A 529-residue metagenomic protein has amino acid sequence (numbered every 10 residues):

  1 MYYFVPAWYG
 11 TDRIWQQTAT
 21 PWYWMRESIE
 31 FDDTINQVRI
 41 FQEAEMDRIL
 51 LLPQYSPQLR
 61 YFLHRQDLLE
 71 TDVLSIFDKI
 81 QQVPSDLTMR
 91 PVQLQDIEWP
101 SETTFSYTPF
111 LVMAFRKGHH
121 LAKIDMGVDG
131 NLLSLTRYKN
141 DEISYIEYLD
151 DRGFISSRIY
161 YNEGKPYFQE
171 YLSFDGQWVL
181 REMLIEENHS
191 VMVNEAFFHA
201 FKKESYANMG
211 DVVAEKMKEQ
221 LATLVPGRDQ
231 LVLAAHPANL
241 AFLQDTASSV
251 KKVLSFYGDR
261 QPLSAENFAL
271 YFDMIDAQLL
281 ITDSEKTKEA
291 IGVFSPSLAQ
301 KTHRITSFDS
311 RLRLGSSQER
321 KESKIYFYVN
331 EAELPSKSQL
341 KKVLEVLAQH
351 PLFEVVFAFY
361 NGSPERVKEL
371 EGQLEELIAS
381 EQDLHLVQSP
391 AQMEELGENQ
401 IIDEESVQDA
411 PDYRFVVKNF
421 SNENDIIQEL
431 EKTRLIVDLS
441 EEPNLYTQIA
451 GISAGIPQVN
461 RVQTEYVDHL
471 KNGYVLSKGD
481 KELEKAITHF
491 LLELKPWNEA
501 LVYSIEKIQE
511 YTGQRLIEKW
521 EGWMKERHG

Functional and structural regions predicted by a protein language model:
K218-P226, Q261-L279: Membrane-proximal helix-turn-helix segments that form the acceptor-binding/catalytic region of lipid-linked
F272-Q300: A short, active-site helix/loop in glycosyltransferases that binds the activated sugar's phosphate group
S310-Q400: Conserved catalytic-core segment of nucleotide-activated headgroup transferases in glycan assembly
I426-P443: Acidic donor-binding loop of glycosyltransferase active sites
P457-N460: Short hydrophobic beta-strand element within catalytic cores of glycosyltransferases and related nucleotide-activated
G473-K481, H489-K495: Conserved acidic donor-binding segment of nucleotide-sugar-dependent glycosyltransferases
P496-E510: A short, well-ordered alpha-helix in the C-terminal region of glycosyltransferases
T512-G529: C-terminal alpha-helical cap of glycosyltransferases
